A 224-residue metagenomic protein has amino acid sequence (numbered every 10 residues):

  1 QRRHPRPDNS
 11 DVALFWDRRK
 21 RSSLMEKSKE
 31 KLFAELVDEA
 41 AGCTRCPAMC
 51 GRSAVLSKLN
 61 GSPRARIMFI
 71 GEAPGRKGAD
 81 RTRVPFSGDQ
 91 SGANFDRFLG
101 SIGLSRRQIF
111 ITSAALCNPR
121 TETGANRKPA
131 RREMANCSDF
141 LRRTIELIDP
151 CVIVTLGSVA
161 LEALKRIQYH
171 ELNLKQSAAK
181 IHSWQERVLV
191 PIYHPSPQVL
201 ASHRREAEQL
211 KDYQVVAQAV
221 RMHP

Functional and structural regions predicted by a protein language model:
Q1-V12: Extreme N-terminal basic, low-complexity initiation segments that serve as generic localization/processing leaders
S10, S22-S23: Serine residues within intrinsically disordered or low-complexity segments
E26-S177, I181-H223: A polyanion-binding, active-site-adjacent surface
